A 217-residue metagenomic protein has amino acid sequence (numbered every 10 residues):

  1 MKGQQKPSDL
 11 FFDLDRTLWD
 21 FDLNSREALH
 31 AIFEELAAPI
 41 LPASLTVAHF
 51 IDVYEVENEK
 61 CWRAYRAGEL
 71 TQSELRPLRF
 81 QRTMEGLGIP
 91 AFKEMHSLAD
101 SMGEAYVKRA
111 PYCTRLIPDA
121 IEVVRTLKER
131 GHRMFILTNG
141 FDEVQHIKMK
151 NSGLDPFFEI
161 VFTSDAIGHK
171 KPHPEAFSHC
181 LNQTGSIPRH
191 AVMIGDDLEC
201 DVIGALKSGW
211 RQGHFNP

Functional and structural regions predicted by a protein language model:
K2-V56: Active-site neighborhood of HAD-like aspartate-dependent phosphohydrolases
K6, S73-P77, F92-D100, E104-I136: Short, acidic loop-to-helix structural element flanking the phosphoryl-transfer center in phosphate-processing enzymes
S25-L36, Y54-N58, F80, G103-A110 (+1 more regions): Hydrophobic alpha-helical core bundles mediating ligand binding, dimerization, or RNAP-core interactions
V56-E104: A metal-dependent, Asp-based hydrolase signature
K108-L116, I121, F135, G140-V192 (+1 more regions): Substrate-recognition "cap/lid" segment bordering the active-site pocket of phosphatases
H190-P217: Acidic, Mg2+-coordinating phosphoryl-transfer loop and its flanking beta/alpha structural elements, shared across
